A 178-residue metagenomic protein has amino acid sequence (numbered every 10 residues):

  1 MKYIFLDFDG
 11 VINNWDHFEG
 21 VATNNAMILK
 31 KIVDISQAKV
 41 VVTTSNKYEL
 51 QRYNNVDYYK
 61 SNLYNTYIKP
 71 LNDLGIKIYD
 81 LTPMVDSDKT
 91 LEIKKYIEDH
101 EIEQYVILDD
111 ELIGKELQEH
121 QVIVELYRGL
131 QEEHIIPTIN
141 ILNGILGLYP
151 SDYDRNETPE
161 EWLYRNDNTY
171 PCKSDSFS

Functional and structural regions predicted by a protein language model:
M1-Y3, E103-Q104: Hydrophobic/aromatic side chains embedded in well-ordered alpha-helices
K2-D86: Alpha-helical substrate-recognition element adjacent to the catalytic core
K60, Y64-W162, N166, P171 (+1 more regions): C-terminal cap/substrate-recognition subdomain and adjoining C-terminal extension of metal-dependent phosphatase-like
